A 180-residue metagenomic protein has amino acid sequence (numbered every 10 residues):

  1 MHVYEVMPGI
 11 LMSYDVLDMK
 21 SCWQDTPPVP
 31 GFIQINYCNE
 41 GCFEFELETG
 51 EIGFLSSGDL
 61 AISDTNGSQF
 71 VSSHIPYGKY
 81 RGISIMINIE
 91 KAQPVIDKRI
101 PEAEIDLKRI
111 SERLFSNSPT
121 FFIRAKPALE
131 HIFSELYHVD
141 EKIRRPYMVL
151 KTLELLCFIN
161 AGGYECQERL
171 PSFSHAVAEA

Functional and structural regions predicted by a protein language model:
M1-R81: N-terminal functional module of multi-domain proteins
I35, V177-A180: Hydrophobic residues within well-ordered alpha-helices
E46, E51-A178: Alpha-helical bundle regulatory/interaction domains
